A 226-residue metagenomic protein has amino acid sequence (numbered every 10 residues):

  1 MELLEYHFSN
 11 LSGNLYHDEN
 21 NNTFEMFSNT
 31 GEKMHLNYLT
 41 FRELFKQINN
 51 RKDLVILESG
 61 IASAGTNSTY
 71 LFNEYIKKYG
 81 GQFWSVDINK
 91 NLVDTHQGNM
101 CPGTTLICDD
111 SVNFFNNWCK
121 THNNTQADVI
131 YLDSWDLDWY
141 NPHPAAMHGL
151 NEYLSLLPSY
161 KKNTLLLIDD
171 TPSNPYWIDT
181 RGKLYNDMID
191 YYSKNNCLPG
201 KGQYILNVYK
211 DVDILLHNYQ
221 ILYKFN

Functional and structural regions predicted by a protein language model:
M1-N226: A short alpha-helical cap/connector motif
